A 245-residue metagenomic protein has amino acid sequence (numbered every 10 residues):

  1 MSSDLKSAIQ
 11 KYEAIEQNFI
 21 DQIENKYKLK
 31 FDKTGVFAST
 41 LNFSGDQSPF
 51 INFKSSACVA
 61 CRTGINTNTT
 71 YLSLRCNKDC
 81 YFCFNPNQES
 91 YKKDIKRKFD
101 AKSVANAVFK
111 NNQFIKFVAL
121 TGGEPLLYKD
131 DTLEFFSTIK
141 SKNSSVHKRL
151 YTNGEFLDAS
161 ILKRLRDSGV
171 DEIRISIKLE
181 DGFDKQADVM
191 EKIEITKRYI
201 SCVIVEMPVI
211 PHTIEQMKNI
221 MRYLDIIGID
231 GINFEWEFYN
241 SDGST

Functional and structural regions predicted by a protein language model:
S2-T70, N87-S90: N-terminal [4Fe-4S]-dependent radical SAM core
A57-T67, Y71, F82-L120, Y128-E134 (+1 more regions): Conserved alpha-helical substructure of the radical SAM core
C76, C80-F84, T245: The canonical Cys-X-X-Cys-His
N87-F99, Q113-Y128, K142-L157, S168-V189 (+2 more regions): Core AdoMet radical
K129-S137, D158-R166, K185-V189, M217-I220: Distinct, well-ordered alpha-helical segments
L133-S144, R166, I193-R198: Surface-exposed amphipathic alpha-helices with a cationic face
P208-T245: Radical SAM enzyme [4Fe-4S]-AdoMet core and its adjacent flexible, acidic and glycine-rich loops/tails across
